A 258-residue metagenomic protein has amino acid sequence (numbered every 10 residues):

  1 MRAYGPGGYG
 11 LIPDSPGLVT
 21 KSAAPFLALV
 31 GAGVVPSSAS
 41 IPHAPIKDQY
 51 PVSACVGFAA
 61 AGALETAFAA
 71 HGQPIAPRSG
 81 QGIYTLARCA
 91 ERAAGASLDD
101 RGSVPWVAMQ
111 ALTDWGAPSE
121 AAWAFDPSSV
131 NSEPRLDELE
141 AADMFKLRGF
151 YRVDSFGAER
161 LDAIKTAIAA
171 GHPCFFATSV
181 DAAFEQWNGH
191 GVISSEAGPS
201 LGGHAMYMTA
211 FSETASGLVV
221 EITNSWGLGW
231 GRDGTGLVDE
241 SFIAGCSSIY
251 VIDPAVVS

Functional and structural regions predicted by a protein language model:
M1-S40: N-terminal zymogen propeptides
A3-G5, V34-P36, P51, G57 (+3 more regions): Predominantly the structural core of cysteine protease catalytic domains
I41-Y50: Immediate flanking context of iron-sulfur cluster ligation sites
E65-I83: Phosphate-handling active-site elements
